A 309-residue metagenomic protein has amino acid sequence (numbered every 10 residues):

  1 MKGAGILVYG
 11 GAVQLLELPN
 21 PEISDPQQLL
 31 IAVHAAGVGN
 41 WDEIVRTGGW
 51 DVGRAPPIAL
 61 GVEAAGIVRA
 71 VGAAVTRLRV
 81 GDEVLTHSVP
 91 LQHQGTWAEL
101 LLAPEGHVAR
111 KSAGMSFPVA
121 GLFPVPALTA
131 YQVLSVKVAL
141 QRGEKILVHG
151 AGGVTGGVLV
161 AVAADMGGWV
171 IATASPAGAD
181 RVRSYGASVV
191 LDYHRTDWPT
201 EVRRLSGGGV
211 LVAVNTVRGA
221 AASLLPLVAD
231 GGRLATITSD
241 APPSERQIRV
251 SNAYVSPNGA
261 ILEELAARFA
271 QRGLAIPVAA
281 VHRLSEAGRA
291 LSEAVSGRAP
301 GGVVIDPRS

Functional and structural regions predicted by a protein language model:
M1, L262-S309: C-terminal hydrophobic helical "lid"/dimerization subdomain of Rossmann-like NAD(P)H-dependent oxidoreductases
P21-V38, G49-P90: Glycine-rich beta-strand-centered segment in the early N-terminal region that forms part of a ligand/cofactor-binding
H87-G150: NAD(P)H dinucleotide-binding glycine-rich loop of Rossmann-like/cofactor-binding domains, especially the beta1-alpha1
F123-H194: Mid-domain Rossmann-like dinucleotide-binding core that forms the NAD(H)/NADP(H) cofactor-binding site
Y185-S251: Glycine-rich cofactor phosphate-binding loops and adjacent beta1-alpha1 units of small-molecule cofactor enzyme domains
D230-A280: Rossmann-fold dehydrogenase core element
